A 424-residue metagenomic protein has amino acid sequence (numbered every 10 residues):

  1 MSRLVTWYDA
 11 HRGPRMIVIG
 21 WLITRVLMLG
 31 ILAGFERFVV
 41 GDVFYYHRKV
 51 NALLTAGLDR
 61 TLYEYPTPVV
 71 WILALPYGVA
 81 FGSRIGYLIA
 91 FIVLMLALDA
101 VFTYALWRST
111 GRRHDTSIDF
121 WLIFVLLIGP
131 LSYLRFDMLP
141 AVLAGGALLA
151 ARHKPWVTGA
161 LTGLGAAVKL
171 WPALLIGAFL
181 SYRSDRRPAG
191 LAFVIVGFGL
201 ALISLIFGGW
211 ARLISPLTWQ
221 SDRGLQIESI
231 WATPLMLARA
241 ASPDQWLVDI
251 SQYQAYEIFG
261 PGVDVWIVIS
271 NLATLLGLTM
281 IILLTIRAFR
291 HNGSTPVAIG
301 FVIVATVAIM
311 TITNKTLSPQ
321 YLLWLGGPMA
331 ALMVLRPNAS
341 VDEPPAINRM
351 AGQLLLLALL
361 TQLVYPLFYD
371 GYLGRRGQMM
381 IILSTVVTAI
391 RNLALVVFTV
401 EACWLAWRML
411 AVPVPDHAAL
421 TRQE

Functional and structural regions predicted by a protein language model:
S2-T218, W266-E424: Multi-pass membrane glycosyltransferase architecture that uses lipid-linked
Y46-R60, L217-V263, N271, T388 (+1 more regions): Luminal/periplasmic active-site loops of membrane-embedded glycosylation enzymes
